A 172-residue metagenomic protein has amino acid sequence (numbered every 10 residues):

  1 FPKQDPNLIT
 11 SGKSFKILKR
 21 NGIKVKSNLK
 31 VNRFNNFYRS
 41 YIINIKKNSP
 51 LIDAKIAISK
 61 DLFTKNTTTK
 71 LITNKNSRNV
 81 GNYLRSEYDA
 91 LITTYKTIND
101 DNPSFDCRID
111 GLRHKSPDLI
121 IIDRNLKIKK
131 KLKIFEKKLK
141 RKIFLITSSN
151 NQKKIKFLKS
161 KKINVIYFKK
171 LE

Functional and structural regions predicted by a protein language model:
F1-F34, D118: Zn2+-dependent cytidine deaminase-like catalytic core
L8-S11, N36-F37, K130-K131, K154-K156: Short, charged, surface-exposed secondary-structure boundary motifs
T10-F15, F37-Y41, P103-D106: Short secondary-structure transition/capping segments
K30-I45: Short, structured interface segments
I43, K47, L51-E172: Active-site ligand-binding patch in enzyme domains
